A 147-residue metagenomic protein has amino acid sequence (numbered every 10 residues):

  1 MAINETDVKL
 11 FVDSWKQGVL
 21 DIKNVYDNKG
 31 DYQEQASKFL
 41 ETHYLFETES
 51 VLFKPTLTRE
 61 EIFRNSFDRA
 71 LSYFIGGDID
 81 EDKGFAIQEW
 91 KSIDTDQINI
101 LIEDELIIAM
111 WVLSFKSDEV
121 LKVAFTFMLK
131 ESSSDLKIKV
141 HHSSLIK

Functional and structural regions predicted by a protein language model:
M1-T48: Short, low-complexity N-terminal intrinsically disordered segments enriched in polar/charged residues
T6, T42, T48, T56-T58 (+2 more regions): Residue-identity detector for threonine
K9, Q33, K38-L40, E47 (+5 more regions): Generic detection of intrinsically disordered/low-complexity segments and helix-coil linkers/edges
S14, E81-K83, Q97, V120-V123 (+1 more regions): Generic ordered-secondary-structure signal
W15, T95, I100, F127-L129: Generic structural hydrophobic/aromatic packing signal, biased to beta-strands
L20, S114, S134: Residue-level marker of positions within ordered structural domains that often coincide with functionally constrained
L52-K116: Surface-exposed, charged secondary-structure patches
I102-M110, D118-K147: Short beta-strand edge/turn micro-motifs at domain boundaries
